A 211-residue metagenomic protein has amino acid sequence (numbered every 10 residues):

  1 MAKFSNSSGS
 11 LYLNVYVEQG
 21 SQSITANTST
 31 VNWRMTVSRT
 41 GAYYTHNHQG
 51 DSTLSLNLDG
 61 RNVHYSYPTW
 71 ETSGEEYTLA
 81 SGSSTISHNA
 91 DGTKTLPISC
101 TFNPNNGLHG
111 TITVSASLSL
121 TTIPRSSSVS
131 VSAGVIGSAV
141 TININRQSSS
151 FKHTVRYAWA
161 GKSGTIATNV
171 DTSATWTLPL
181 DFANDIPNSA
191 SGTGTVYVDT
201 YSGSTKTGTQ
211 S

Functional and structural regions predicted by a protein language model:
M1-T193, Y197-S211: Mature extracytoplasmic or otherwise solvent-exposed domains
